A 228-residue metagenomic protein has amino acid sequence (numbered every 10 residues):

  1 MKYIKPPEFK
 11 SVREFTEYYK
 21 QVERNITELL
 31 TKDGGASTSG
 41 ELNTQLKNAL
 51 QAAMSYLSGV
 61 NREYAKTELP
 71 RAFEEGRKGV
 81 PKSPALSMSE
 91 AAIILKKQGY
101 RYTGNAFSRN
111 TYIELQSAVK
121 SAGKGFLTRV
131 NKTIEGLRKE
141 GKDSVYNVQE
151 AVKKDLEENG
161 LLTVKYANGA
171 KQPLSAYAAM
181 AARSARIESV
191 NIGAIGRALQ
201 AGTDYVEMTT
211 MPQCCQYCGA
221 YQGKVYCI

Functional and structural regions predicted by a protein language model:
M1-N168: N-terminal leader/targeting and assembly helices and adjacent pre-domain segments
K154-I228: Acidic, glycine-rich two-metal-ion catalytic cores of nucleic acid-processing enzymes
